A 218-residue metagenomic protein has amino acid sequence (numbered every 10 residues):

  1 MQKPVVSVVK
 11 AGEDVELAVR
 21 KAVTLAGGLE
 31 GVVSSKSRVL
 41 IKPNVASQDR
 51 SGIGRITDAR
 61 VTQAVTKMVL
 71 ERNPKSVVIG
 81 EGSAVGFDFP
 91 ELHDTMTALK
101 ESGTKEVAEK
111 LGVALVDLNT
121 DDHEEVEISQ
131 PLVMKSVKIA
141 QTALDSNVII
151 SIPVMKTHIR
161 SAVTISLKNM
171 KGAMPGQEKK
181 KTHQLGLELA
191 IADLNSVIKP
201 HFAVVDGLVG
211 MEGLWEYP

Functional and structural regions predicted by a protein language model:
M1-P218: N-terminal and secondary-structure boundary signal
